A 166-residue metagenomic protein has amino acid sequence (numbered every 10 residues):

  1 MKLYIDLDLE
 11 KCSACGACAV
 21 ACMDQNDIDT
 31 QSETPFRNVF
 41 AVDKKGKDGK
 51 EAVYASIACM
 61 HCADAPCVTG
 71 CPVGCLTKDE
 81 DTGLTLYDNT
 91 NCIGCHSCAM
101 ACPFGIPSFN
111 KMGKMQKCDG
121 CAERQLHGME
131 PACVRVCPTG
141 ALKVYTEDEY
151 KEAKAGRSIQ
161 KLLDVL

Functional and structural regions predicted by a protein language model:
M1-L7: Generic N-terminal amphipathic, Lys/Arg-enriched alpha-helix
K2, Q31-H61, V68-T69, N89-L166: Flanking helices and flexible, charged tails adjoining ferredoxin-like Fe-S electron-transfer domains in multi-subunit
D8-L9, V73, N89: Aromatic-flanked redox-active Cys/Sec active sites in thiol-based oxidoreductases, especially the WC-centered
C15, A21, G70, Y145: Residues that scaffold the ATP/ADP-binding catalytic core of kinase and kinase-like folds
V20-Q31: Core segments of cupin and vicinal oxygen chelate
M23, P72, P138: Short glycine-/small-residue-rich Rossmann-like dinucleotide-binding loops
H61-L84: Ordered, amphipathic secondary-structure segments that act as subunit-interaction surfaces in large macromolecular
